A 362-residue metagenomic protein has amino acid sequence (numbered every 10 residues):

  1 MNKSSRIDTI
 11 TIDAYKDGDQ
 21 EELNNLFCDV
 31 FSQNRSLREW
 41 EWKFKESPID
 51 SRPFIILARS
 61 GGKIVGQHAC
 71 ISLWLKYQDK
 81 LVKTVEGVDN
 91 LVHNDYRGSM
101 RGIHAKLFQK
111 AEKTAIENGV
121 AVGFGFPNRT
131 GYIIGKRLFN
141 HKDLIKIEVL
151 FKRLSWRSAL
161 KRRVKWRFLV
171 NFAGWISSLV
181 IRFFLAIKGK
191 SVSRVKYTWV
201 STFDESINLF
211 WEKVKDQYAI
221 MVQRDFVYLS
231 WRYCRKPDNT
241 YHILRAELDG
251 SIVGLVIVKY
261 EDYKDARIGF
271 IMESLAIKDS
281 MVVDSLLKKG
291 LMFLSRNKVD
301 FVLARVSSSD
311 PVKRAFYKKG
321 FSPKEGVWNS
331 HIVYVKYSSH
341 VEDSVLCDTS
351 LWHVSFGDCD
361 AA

Functional and structural regions predicted by a protein language model:
M1-G18, V180-F203: Conserved N-terminal entry element of GNAT/NAT acetyltransferase domains
N2-I7, S72, A121-L179, R232-C234 (+4 more regions): Active-site/acyl-donor-binding loops of N-acyltransferases
I10-N90, R129-T130, Y197-L275: A conserved beta-strand-loop-helix scaffold within acyl/acetyltransferase catalytic domains
S60-G62, D95-Y96, S155, D249-G250 (+1 more regions): Short loop segments at secondary-structure junctions
G62, K113-A121, G250, R296: Secondary-structure boundary elements
V92, R97-K113, S280-M292: Conserved acetyl-CoA-binding loop-helix of GNAT-fold acetyltransferases
Y96-G98, H104-F108, E112-K136: Membrane-interface helix-loop-helix junctions at boundaries between adjacent transmembrane segments
